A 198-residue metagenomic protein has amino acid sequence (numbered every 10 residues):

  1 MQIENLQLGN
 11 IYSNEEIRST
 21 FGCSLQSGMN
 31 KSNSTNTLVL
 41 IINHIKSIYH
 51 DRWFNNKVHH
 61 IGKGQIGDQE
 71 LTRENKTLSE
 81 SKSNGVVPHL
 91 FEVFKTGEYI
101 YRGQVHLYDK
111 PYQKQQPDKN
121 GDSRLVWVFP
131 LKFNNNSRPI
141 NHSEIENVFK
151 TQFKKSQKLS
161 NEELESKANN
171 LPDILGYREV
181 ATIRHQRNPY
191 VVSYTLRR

Functional and structural regions predicted by a protein language model:
Q2, N14-Q26, N135-H142, T182-R197: Charged, low-complexity, helix/coiled-coil-prone segments
Q2-Y99: Acidic, glycine-rich low-complexity segments with interspersed aromatic residues
L6-G9, E15-R18, S143-K155: A short, terminal or domain-edge coil/loop segment
N36-I42, T151-S160: Phosphate-binding glycine-rich loops and adjacent basic patches that engage nucleotide phosphates, nucleic-acid
H60, I66-L71, P117-K119, K132-N136 (+1 more regions): Short, surface-exposed, polar/charged, turn-prone segments marking secondary-structure boundaries
V87, R102-Q104, V192: Conserved beta-strand residues within beta-sheet cores
F94-K154: Compact mixed alphabeta submodule
K155-R198: Short, charged surface segments at domain edges that flank catalytic/cofactor-binding sites
